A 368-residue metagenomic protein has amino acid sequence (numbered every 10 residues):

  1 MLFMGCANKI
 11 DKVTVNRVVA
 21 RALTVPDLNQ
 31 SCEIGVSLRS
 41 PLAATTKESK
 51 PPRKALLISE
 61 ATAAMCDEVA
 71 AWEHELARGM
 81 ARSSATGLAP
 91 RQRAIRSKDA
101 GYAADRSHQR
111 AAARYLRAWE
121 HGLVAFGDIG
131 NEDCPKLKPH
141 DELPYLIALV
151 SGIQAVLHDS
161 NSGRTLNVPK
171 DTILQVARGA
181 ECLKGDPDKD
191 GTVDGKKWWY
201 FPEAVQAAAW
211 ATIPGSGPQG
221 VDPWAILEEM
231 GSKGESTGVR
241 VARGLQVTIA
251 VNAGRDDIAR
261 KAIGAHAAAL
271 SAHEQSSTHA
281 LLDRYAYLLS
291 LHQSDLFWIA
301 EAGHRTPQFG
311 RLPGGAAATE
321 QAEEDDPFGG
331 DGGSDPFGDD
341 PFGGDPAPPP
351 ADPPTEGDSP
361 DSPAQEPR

Functional and structural regions predicted by a protein language model:
L2-V25: Bacterial Sec signal peptide processing site at the extreme N-terminus
K9-V13, P26, E229-R368: A cross-kingdom marker for long, charged
I10, V36, S40, W199-Y200 (+3 more regions): Terminal alpha-helical segments
T24, I34-S37, P41, I153-L166 (+2 more regions): Alpha-helix C-terminal capping/termination sites
P26-Q30, A43-R106, E132-N161, K196-T212 (+2 more regions): Amphipathic alpha-helical repeat scaffolds of TPR domains
L42-R53, C66, A70, Y115 (+6 more regions): Alpha-helical junction/boundary sensor with strong preference for TPR arrays
G101, D105, E120-D133, D159-D188 (+3 more regions): Structured, solvent-exposed acidic/aromatic patches
S107-A125, L166-G191, P218-S232, D257-A272 (+1 more regions): Alpha-helical repeat scaffolds
